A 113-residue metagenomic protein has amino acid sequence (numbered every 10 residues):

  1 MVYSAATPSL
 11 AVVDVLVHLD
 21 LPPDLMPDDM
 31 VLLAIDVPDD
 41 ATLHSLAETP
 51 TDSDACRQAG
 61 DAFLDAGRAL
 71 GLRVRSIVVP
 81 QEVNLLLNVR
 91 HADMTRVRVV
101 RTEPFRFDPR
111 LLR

Functional and structural regions predicted by a protein language model:
M1-D14, H18, L86-R90: Extended catalytic/binding region for NAD+/ADP-ribose chemistry, centered on the ART fold
V17-L25: Short helix-loop boundary/capping segments at the starts of domains
D24-R113: Active-site and NAD+-binding cores of ADP-ribose-processing enzymes
